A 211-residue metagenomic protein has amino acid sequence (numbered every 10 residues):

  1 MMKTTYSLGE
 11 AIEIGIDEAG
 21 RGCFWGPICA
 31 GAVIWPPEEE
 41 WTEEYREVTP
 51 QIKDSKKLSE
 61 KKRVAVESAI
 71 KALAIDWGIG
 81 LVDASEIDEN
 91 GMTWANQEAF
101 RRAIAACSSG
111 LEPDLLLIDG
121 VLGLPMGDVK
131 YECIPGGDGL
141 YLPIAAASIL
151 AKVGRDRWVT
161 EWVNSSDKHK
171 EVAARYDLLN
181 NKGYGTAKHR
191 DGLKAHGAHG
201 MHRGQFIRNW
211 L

Functional and structural regions predicted by a protein language model:
M1-L211: RNase H-like, Mg2+-dependent phosphodiesterase core, and more generally RNA phosphate-backbone-engaging helix-loop
